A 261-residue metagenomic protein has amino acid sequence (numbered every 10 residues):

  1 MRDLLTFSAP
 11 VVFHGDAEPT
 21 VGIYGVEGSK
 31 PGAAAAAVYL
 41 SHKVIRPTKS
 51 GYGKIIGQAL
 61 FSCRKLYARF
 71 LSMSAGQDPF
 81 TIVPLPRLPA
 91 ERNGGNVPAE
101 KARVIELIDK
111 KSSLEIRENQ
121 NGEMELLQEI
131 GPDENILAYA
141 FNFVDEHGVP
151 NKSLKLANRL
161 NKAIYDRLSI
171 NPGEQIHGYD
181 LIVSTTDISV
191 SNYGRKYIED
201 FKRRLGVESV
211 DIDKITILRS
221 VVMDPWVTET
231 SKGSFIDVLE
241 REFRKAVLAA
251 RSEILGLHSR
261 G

Functional and structural regions predicted by a protein language model:
M1-N135, Y139-K155: Active-site C-terminal subdomain of aminotransferase-like
D16-I23, S112-G122, G178-E208: Conserved alpha/beta core surface patches that mediate binding of polyanionic ligands
H42, F141-F143, D187, V221-W226: Short, flexible loop/turn elements at secondary-structure junctions
L71-P79, I176, R251-S259: Structured alpha-helical bundle/scaffold domains in large eukaryotic membrane-trafficking regulators
S72, A163-L181: Long, amphipathic alpha-helical regulatory blocks in the mid-to-C-terminal portion of eukaryotic proteins
S153-N171, S234-F243: Short amphipathic alpha-helices in soluble, non-transmembrane regions that often serve as interface/regulatory elements
N192-G261: PLP-dependent enzyme catalytic core of the Aspartate aminotransferase-like
